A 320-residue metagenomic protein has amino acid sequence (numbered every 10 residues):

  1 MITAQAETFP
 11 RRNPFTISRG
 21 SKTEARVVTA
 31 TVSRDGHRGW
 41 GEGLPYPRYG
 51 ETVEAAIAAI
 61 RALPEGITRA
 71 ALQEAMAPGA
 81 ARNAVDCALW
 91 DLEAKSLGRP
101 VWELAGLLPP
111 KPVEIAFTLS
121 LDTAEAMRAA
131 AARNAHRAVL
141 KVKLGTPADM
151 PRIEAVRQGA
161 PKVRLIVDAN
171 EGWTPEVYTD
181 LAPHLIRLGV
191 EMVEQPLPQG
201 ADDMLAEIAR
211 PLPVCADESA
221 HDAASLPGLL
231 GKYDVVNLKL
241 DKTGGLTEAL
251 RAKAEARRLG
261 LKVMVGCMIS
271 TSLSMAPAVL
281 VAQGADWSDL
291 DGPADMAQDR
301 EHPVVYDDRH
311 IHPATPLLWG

Functional and structural regions predicted by a protein language model:
M1-L165, G172-T179, P183-R187, R300-G320: N-terminal capping/lid subdomain adjacent to the active-site entrance of alpha/beta enzymes
V142, P147-Q283, A297-R309: Catalytic core of soluble alpha/beta enzymes
D286-D289: Short helix/strand-capping turn motifs
P293: Active-site cofactor/co-catalyst pockets and adjacent glycine-rich loops in catalytic enzymes
